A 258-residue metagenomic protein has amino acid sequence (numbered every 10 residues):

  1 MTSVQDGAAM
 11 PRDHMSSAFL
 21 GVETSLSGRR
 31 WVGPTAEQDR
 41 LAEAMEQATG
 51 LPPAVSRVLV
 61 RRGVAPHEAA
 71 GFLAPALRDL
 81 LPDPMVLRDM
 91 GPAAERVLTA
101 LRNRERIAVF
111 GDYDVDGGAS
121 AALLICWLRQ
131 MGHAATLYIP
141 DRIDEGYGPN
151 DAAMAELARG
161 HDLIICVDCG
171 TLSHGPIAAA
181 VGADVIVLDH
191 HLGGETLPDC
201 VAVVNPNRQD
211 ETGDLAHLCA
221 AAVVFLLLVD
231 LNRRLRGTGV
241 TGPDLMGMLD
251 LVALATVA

Functional and structural regions predicted by a protein language model:
M1-A258: Replace "Mg2+/Mn2+-dependent" with "divalent metal-dependent
